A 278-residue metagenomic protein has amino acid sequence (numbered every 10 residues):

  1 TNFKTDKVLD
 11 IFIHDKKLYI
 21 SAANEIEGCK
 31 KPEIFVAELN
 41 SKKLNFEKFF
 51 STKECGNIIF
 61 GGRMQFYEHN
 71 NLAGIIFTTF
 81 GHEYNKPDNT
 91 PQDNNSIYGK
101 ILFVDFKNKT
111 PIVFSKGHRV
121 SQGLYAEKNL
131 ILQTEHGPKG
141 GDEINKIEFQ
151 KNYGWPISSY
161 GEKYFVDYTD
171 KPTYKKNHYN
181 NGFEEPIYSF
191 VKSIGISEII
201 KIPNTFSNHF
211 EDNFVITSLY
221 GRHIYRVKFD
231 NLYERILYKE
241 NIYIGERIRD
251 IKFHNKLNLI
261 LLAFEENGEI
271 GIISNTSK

Functional and structural regions predicted by a protein language model:
T1-K4, F50-G56, I112-G117, Y188-V191 (+1 more regions): Surface loop/turn motifs at the tips and blade-to-blade linkers of beta-strand repeat domains
T1-N85, G123-A126, L130-G137, K192-N231 (+1 more regions): Acidic, Gly/Ser/Thr-rich repeat motifs that build Ca2+-stabilized beta-propeller blades
N40-S41, G99-N108, E246-D250: A short, hydrophobic secondary-structure junction motif
F50-S51, T78, S115, N145 (+3 more regions): Residue-level detector of conserved, well-ordered beta-strand and adjacent loop positions that form binding/recognition
C55-G56, K163, R249-D250: A short acidic, often aromatic-flanked loop/helix-cap motif at beta-alpha or helix-coil junctions that lines enzyme
G81-L237, K256, E269: Beta-propeller domain segments
F149, T276-S277: A short, gly/pro- and small-residue-rich
Y233-N255: Conserved blade-ending motifs and adjacent loop-strand segments that build the rim/top face of beta-propeller domains
